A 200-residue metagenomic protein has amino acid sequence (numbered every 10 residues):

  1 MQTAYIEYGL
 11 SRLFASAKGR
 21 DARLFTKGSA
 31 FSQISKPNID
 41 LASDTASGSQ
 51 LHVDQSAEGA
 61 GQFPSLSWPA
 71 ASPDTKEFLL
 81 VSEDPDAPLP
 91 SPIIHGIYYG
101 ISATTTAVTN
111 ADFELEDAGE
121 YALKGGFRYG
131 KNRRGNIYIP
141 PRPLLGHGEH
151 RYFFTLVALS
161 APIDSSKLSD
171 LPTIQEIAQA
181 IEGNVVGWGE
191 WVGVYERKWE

Functional and structural regions predicted by a protein language model:
M1-E200: N-terminus-centered regions that define maturation/targeting leaders and the start of the first functional domain
